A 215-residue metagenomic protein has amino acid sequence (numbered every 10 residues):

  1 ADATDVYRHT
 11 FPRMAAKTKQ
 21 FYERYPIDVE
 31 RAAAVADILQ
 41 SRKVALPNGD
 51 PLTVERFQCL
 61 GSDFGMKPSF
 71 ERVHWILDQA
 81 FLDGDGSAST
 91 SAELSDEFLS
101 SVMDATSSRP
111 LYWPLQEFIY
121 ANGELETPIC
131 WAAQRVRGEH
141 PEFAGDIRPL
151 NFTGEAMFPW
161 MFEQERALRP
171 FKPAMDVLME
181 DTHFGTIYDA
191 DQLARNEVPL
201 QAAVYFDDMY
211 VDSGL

Functional and structural regions predicted by a protein language model:
A1, L200-Q201, M209-Y210: Conserved catalytic-core segments centered on acid/base and nucleophilic motifs
D2-Q40: A catalytic-pocket lid/entrance helix-loop region that shapes and gates access to the active site across common
K43-D181: Alpha/beta-hydrolase fold active-site neighborhood
G65, V204-F206: Short, flexible loop/turn elements at secondary-structure junctions
S69-R72, M209-G214: Conserved alpha/beta-hydrolase "acid-adjacent" motif
D181-Q192: A short, acidic, amphipathic alpha-helical segment used as a generic capping/interface helix at domain edges
Q192-E197, V211-D212: A structural signal for short secondary-structure junctions
N196, Q201-V204: Short beta-strand/loop motif that positions the catalytic acidic residue of the alpha/beta-hydrolase fold
